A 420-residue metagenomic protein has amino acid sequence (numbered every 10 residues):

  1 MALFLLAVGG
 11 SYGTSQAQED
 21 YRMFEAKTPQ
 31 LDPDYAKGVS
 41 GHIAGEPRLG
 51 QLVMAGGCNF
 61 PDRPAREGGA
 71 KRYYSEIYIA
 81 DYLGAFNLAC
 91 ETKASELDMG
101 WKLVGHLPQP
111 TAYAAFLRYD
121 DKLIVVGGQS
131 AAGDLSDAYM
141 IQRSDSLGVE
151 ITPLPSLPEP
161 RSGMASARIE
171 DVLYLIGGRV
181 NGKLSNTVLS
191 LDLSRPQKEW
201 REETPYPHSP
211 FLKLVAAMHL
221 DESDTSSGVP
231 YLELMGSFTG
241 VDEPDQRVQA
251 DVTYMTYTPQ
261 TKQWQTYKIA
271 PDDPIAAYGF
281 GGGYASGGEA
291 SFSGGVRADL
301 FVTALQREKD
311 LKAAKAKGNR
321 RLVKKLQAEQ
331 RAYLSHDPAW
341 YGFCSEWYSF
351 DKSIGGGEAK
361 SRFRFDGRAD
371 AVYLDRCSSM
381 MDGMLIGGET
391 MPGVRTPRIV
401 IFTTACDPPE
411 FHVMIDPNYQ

Functional and structural regions predicted by a protein language model:
M1-G9: Bacterial N-terminal signal peptides
A7, A17-Q420: Kelch-like beta-propeller repeat domains
Y12-Q16: Sec/Tat signal peptide C-region and signal peptidase I cleavage site
